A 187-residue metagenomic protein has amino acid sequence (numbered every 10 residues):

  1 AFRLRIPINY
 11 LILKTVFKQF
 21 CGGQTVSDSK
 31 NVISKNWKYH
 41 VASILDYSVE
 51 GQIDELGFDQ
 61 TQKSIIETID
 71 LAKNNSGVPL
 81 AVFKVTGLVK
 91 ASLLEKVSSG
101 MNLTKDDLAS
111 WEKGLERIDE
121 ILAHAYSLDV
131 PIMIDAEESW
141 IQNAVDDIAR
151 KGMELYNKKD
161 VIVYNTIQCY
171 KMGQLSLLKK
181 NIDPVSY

Functional and structural regions predicted by a protein language model:
A1-Y187: Positively charged, amphipathic and often flexible ligand-engagement surfaces
